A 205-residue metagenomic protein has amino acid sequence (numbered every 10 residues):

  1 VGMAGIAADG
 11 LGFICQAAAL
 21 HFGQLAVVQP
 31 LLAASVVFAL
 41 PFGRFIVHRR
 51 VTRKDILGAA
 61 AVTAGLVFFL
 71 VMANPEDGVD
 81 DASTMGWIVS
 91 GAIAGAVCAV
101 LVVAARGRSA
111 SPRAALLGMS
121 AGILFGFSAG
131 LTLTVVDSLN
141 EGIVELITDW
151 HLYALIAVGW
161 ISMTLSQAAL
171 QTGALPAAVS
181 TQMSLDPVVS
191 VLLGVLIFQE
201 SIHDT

Functional and structural regions predicted by a protein language model:
V1-T205: Polytopic alpha-helical membrane proteins, predominantly small-molecule transporters/carriers
